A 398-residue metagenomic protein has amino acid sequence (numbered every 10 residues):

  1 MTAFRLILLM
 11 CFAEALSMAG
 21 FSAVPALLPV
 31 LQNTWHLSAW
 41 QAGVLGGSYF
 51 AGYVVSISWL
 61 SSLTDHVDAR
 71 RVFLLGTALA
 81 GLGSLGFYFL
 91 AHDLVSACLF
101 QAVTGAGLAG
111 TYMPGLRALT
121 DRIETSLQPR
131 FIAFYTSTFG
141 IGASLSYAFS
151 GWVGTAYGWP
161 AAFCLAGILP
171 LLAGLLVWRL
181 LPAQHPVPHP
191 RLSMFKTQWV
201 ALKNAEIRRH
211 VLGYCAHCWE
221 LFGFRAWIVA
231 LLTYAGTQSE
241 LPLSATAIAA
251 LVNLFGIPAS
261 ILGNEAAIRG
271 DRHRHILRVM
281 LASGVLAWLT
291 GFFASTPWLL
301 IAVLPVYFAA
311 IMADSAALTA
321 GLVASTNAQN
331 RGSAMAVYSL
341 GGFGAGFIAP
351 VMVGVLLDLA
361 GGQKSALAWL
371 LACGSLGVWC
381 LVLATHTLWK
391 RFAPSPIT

Functional and structural regions predicted by a protein language model:
V24-P25, R208-N253: Extracytoplasmic gate region of multi-pass secondary transporters
V55-A91: Conserved MFS/SLC helix-loop-helix module at the cytosolic interface between two early adjacent transmembrane helices
S56-D68, A259-R272, L357: Helix-to-loop junctions at the C-terminal end of transmembrane segments in multipass secondary transporters
H66-G76, I268-L281: Cytoplasmic membrane-interface "Motif A"-like loop-to-helix N-cap segments of 12-TM Major Facilitator Superfamily
A78-H92, A282-S295: C-terminal ends and interior cores of transmembrane alpha-helices in multi-pass membrane transporters/permeases
F100-T138: Cytoplasmic helix-loop-helix junction between adjacent transmembrane helices in 12-TM secondary transporters
Y135-L181: Helix-loop-helix hairpin linking two adjacent transmembrane segments in secondary transporters
H273-L318: C-terminal transmembrane helical hairpin of 12-TM major facilitator-type secondary transporters
